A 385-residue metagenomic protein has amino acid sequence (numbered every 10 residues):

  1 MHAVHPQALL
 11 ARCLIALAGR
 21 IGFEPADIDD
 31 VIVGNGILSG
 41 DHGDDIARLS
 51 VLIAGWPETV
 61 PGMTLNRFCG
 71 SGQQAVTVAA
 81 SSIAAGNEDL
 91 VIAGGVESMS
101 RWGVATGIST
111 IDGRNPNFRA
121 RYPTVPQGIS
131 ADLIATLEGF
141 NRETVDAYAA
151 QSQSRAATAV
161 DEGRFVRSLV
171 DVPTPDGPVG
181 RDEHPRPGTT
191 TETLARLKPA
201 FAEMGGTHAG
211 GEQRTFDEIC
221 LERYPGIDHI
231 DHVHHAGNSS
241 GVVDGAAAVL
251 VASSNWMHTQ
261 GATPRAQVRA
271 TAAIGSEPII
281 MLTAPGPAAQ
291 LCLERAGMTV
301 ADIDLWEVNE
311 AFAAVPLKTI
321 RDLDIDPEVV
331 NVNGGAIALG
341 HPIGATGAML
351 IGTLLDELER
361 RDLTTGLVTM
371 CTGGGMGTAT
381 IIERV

Functional and structural regions predicted by a protein language model:
M1-G19, I37-G40, M63-T77, D89 (+9 more regions): Active-site pocket-shaping loop/turn-to-helix segments
H2-Q7, A11, R20, A147-S254 (+2 more regions): N-terminal extracellular/periplasmic Venus flytrap/periplasmic-binding protein-like
H2-V91, V96-D112, L169-R181, I279 (+1 more regions): Conserved beta-ketoacyl condensing-enzyme motif
D30-I32, G55-L65, T110-N117, Y224-H235 (+3 more regions): Glycine/charged-rich beta-loop-alpha catalytic/anionic-binding loops adjacent to active sites
L65-V96, A135-F165, A248-N255, I320-R321 (+2 more regions): Active-site-proximal alpha-helical scaffold in enzymes
A105-E143: A glycine/threonine-rich phosphate-anchoring loop and its flanking beta-alpha core in nucleotide/phosphate-binding
A157, A248-A270, P287-E294, A311-I325 (+1 more regions): Condensing-enzyme catalytic core of the thiolase-fold
R295, V300, L317, R321-D322 (+2 more regions): Internal helix-turn-beta structural module
